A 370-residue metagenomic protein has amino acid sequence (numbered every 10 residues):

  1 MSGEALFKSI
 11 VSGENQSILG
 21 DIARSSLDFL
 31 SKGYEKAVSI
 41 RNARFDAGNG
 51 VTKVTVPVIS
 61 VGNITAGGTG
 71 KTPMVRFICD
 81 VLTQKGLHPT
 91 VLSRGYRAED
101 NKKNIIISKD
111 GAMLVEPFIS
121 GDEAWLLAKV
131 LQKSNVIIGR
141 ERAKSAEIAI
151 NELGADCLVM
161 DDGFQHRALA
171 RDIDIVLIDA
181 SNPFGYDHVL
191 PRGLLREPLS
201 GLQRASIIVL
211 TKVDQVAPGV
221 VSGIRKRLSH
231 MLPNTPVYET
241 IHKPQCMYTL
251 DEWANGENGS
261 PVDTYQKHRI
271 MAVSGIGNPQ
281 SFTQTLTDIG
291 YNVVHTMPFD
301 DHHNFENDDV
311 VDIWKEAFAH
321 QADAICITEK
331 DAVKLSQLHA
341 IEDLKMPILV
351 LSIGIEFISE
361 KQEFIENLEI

Functional and structural regions predicted by a protein language model:
M1-N15, P183-Q321: C-terminal accessory "lid"/substrate-recognition subdomains
S2-P57: A transmembrane-helix-recognition feature enriched in membrane-embedded lipid enzymes and envelope glyco-/phospholipid
N42-G111, Q215: Walker A (P-loop) phosphate-binding motif
V61, I137, I178, T240 (+2 more regions): Hydrophobic residues at beta-strand termini and immediately following loops that shape nucleotide-binding pockets
L87, G154-D156, K267, H320-D323: Short, high-confidence coil segments that cap the C-terminus of an alpha-helix and link into the following beta-strand
L87, V91, Y96-L232, E239: Phosphate/Mg2+-binding loops and adjacent switch elements in nucleotide/diphosphate-handling enzyme cores
K243-M247, F299-N304, L344-I370: Short, flexible loop segments at boundaries between secondary-structure elements
D323-K330: Acidic beta-strand-to-loop metal/phosphate-binding motif
